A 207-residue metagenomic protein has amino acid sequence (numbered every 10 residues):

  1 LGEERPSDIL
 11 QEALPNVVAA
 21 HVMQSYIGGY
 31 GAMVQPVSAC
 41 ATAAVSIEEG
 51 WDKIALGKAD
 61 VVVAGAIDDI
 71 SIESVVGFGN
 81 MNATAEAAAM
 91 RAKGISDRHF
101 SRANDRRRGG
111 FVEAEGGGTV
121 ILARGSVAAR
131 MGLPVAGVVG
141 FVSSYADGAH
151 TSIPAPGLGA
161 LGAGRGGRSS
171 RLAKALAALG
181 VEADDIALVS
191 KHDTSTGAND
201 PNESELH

Functional and structural regions predicted by a protein language model:
L1-E49, M81-V112, L206-H207: Conserved catalytic cysteine-centered active-site region of acyl-thioester-dependent Claisen-condensing enzymes
V22, A43, G50, F78 (+4 more regions): Conserved small-residue
M33-S38, A59-D68, P134-S143, D184-K191: Beta-strand segments within the central parallel beta-sheet cores of soluble alpha/beta enzyme folds
I47-E48, I72-G79, L133, A149-P154 (+1 more regions): Short acidic, glycine/serine/threonine-rich loops at helix termini
V61, A66-S71, G77-A83: Glycine-rich anion/phosphate-binding loop at the beta-strand->alpha-helix junction
A89-V181, A187-L188: Condensing-enzyme catalytic core mediating Claisen C-C bond formation in acyl metabolism
T196: Globin-like tetrapyrrole-binding proteins
